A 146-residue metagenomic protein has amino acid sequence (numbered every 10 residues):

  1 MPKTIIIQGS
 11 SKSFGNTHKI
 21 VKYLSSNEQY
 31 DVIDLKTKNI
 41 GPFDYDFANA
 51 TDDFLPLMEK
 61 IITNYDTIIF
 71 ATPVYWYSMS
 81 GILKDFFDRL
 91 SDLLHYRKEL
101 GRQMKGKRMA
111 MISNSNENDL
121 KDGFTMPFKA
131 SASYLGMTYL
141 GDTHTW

Functional and structural regions predicted by a protein language model:
M1-L100, L140-H144: N-terminal beta1-alpha1-beta2 submodule of the flavodoxin-like/Rossmannoid cofactor-binding fold
E99-D142: Short, glycine-/small-residue-rich phosphate/pyrophosphate-handling segment
